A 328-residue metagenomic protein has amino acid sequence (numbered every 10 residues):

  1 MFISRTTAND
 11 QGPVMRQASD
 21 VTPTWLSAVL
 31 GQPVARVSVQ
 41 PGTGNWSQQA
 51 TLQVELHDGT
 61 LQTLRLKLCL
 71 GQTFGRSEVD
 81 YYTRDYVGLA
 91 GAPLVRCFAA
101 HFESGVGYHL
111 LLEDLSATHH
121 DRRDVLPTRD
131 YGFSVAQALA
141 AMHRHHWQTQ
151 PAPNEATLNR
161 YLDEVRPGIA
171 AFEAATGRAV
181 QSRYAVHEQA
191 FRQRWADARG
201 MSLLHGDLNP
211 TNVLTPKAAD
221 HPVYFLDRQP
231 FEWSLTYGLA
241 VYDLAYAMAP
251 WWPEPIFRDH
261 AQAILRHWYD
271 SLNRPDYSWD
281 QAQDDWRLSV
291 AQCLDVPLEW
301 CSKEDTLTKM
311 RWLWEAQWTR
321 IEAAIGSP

Functional and structural regions predicted by a protein language model:
M1-V106, P216-V223, S234, P328: Conserved NTP-binding catalytic cores of kinases and kinase-like/nucleotidyltransferase enzymes across multiple kinase
I3-R5, R144-R194: Active-site catalytic-loop/activation-segment of kinase and kinase-like phosphoryl-transfer enzymes
D80, Y237-R274, V290-W312: Active-site activation/catalytic loop segments of kinase-like enzymes and analogous catalytic loops in related
A99-S134: Conserved structural core of kinase catalytic domains
L112-L126, R144-W147, Q292-T308: A glycine-centered beta->alpha junction motif in the catalytic cores of kinase/phosphotransferase enzymes
D121-E155: Conserved kinase catalytic-core helix
L203-G206, P210: Catalytic-loop of the protein kinase fold
T211-A247: Catalytic activation segment of kinase domains across protein kinase-like and atypical kinase folds
